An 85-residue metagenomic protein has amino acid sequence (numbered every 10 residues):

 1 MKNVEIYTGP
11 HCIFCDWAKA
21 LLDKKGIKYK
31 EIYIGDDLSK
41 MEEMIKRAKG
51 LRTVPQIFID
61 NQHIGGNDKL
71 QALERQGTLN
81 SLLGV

Functional and structural regions predicted by a protein language model:
M1-K28: Local sequence-structure signature of Cys/Sec-based thiol-disulfide redox active-site neighborhoods
H11, I34-D37, Q62: Short beta->alpha junction loops/turns
A20, E42-K46, S81-G84: Replace "anionic and nucleotidyl ligands
I34-G50: Thioredoxin-like thiol-disulfide oxidoreductase module
K49-F58, D68: Structural micro-motif
I59-V85: Non-catalytic, surface beta->alpha helical segment in thiol-disulfide oxidoreductase systems
